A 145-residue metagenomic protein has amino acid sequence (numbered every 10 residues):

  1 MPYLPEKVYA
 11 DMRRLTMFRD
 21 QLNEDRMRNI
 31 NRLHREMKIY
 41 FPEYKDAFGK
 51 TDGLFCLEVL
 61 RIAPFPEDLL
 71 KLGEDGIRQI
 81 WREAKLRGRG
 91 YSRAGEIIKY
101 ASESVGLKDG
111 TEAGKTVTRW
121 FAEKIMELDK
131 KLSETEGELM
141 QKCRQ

Functional and structural regions predicted by a protein language model:
M1-Q145: A detector of single, family-specific signature residues that are central to catalytic or substrate-handling motifs
